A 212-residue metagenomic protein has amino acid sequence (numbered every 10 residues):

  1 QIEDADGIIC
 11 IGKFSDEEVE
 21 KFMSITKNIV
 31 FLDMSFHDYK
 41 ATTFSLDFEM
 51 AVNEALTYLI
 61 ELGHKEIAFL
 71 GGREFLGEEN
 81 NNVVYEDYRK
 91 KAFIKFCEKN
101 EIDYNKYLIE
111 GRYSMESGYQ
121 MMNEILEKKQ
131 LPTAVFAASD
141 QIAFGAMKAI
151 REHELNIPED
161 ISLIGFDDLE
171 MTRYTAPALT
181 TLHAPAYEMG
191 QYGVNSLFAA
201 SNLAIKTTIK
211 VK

Functional and structural regions predicted by a protein language model:
Q1-D16, H37: Central regulatory/effector-binding core of bacterial HTH transcription factors
G7, V19, M23-F31, S35-K212: Bacterial carbohydrate/catabolite-sensing allosteric modules
